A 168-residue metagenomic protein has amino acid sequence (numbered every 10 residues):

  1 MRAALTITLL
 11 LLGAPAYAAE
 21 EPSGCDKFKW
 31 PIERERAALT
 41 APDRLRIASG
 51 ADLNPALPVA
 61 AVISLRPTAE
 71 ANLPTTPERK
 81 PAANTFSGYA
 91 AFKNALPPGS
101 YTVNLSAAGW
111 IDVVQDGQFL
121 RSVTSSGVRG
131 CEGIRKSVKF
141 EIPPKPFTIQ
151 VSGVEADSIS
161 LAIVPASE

Functional and structural regions predicted by a protein language model:
A4-L12: Sec-dependent N-terminal signal peptides
G13-A18: N-terminal signal peptide c-region/cleavage motif recognized by signal peptidases
A19-E168: Acidic, Ser/Thr/Pro
